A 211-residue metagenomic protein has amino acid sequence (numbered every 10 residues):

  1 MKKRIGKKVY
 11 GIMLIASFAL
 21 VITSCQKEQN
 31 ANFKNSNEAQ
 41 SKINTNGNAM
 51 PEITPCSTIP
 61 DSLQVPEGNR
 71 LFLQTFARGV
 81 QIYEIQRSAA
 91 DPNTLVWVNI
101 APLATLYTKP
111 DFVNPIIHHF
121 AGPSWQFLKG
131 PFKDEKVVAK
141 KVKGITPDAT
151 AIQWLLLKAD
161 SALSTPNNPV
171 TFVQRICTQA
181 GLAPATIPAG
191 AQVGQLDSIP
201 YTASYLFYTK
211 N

Functional and structural regions predicted by a protein language model:
K2-I12: Bacterial N-terminal signal peptides that target proteins for export
F18: Phosphate-/polyanion-interacting regions in eukaryotic proteins
V21-S24: C-terminal motif of bacterial Sec signal peptides marking the signal peptidase cleavage site
Q26-Q29: Bacterial signal peptide processing site
A31-F33: N-terminal leader/presequence regions that precede the main folded/catalytic core
N35-I82, A89-N211: Primary mode marks residue(s) on the alpha4-beta5-alpha5 output face of response regulator receiver
